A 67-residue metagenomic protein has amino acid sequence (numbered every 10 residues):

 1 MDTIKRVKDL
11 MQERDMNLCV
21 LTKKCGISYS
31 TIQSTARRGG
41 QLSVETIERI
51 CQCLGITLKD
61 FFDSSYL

Functional and structural regions predicted by a protein language model:
M1-L18: A short, Lys/Arg-rich alpha-helix, primarily the initiator
D9-R14, S34, F62-L67: Short, charged recognition helix plus adjacent turn of helix-turn-helix-like nucleic-acid-binding domains
M11, T22, C51: The alpha-helix within a helix-turn-helix
V20, T31, D60: Residues in the helix-turn-helix
I27-L42: Recognition helix of helix-turn-helix/homeodomain-like DNA-binding domains that insert into the DNA major groove
E45-D60: DNA major-groove recognition helix of helix-turn-helix/homeodomain DNA-binding modules
